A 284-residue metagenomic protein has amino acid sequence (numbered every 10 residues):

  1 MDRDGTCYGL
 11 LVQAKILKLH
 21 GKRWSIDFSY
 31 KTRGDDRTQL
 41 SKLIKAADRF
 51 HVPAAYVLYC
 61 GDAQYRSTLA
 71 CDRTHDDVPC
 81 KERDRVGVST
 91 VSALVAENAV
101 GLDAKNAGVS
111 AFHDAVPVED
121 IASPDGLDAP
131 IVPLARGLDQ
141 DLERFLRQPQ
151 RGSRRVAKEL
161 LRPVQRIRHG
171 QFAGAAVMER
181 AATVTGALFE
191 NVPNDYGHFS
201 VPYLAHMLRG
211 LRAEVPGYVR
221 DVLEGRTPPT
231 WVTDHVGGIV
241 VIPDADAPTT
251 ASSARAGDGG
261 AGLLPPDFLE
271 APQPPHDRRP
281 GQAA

Functional and structural regions predicted by a protein language model:
M1-G9: Short, surface-exposed loop/strand segments
L10-I16: Conserved catalytic cores of phosphodiester-cleaving nucleases, focusing on short active-site segments
V12, Y56-V57, I239-V241: Generic structural hydrophobic/aromatic packing signal, biased to beta-strands
H20-E224, P228-W231: Acidic, metal/cofactor-coordinating or nucleic-acid-engaging core segments within structured domains
A115, N191, T227, V241 (+3 more regions): Selective for proline/serine-rich intrinsically disordered segments in cytosolic/nuclear regulatory regions
Y203, G210, Y218, T227-T233 (+1 more regions): Core RNA-modification/binding signature centered on pseudouridine synthases
T250-A284: Non-Sec secretion/translocation targeting segments of pathogen effectors
